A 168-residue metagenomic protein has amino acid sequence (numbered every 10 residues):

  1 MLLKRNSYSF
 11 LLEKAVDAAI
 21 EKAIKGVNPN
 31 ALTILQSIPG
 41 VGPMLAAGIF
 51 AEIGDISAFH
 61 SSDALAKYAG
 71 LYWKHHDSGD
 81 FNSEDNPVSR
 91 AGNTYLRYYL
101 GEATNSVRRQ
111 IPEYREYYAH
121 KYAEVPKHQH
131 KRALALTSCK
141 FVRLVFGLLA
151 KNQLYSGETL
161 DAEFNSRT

Functional and structural regions predicted by a protein language model:
M1-T168: A detector of single, family-specific signature residues that are central to catalytic or substrate-handling motifs
